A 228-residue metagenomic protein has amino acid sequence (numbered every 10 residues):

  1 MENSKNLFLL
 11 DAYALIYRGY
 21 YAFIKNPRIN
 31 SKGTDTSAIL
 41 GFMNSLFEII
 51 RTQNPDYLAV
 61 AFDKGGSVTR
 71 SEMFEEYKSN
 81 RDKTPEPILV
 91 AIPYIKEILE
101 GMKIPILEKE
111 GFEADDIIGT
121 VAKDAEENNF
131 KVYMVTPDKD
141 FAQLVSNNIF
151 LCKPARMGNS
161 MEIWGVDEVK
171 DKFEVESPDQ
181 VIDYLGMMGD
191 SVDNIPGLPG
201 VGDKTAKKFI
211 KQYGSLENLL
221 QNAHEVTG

Functional and structural regions predicted by a protein language model:
E2, K131, E174, Q180-V181: Mixed-charge, polar/low-complexity N-terminal
E2-V135, K139-V166: Noncatalytic, basic helical substrate-engagement surface that gates or grips nucleic-acid strands
N54, K103, E174-V175, G200: Glycine-centered helix-boundary capping/hinge motifs
P87, Y94, E168, Q180 (+1 more regions): Exposed alpha-helical structural elements
E110, K153-A155, F173, L185-M188 (+1 more regions): Residues at the C-termini of beta-strands that transition into short coil/loop
M161-V175, I182-L185: Nucleic-acid-contacting surfaces of polymerase cores and analogous helical-repeat interfaces
P178-D179, Y184-G228: Accessory alpha-helical DNA-binding modules that contact the DNA backbone or grooves
